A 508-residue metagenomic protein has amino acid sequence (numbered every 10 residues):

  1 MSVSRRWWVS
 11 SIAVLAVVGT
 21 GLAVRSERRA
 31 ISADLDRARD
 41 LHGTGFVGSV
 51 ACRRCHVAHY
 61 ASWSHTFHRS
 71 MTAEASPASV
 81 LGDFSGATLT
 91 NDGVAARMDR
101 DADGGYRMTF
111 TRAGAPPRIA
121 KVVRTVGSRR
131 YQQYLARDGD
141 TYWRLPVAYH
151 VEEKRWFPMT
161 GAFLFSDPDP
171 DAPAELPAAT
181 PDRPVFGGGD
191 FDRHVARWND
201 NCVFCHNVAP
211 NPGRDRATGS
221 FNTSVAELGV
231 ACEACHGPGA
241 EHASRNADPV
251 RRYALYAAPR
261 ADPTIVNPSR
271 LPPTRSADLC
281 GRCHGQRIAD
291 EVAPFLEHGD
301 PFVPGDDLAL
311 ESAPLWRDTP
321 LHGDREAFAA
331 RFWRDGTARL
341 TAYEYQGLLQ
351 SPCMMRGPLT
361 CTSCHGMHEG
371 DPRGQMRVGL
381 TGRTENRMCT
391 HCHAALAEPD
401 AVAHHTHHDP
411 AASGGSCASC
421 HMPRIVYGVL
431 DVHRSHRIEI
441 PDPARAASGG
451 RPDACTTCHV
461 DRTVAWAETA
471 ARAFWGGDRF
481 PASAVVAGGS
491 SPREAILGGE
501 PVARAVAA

Functional and structural regions predicted by a protein language model:
M1-R5: Short, Lys/Arg-rich N-terminal segment immediately upstream of the first membrane anchor
S10-L22: Hydrophobic membrane-insertion alpha-helices, especially the h-region of bacterial N-terminal signal peptides
T20-S32: Membrane-interface motif at the C-terminal end of an N-terminal transmembrane signal
R29, A33-D36, V50, A58-G127 (+7 more regions): Primarily the internal scaffold of c-type cytochrome electron-transfer domains, especially repeated/multiheme c-type
H42-V57: Local sequence-structure signature of Cys/Sec-based thiol-disulfide redox active-site neighborhoods
D171, G187, N201-C205: Long, basic N-terminal domains or extensions that often function in RNA/ssDNA interaction or organelle/cellular
L176-D182: Surface-exposed intrinsically disordered loops and tails
N199-G213: Conserved catalytic alpha/beta cores of large enzymes that bind or transform nucleotide phosphates and polynucleotides
